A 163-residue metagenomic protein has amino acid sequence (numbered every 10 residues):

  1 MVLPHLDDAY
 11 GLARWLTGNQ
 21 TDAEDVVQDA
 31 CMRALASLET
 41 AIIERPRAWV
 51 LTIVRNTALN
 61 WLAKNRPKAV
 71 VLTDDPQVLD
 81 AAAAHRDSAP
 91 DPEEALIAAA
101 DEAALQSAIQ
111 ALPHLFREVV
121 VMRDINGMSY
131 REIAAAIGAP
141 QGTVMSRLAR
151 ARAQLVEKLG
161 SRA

Functional and structural regions predicted by a protein language model:
M1-G11, T21-E24: A short, charge-rich alpha-helical start-of-domain segment used by transcription regulators
L6, Y10, C31, P113 (+2 more regions): C-terminal flanking helix
A9, A13, V50, V54-L62: Hydrophobic-face residues of short alpha-helical interaction/recognition segments
D29-P46, K64-R66: Sigma70-family region 2
R55-D74, P90, A98: Arg/Lys-rich amphipathic alpha helix in sigma70-family domain 2
V78-Q110: Acidic, proline/glycine-rich intrinsically disordered inter-domain spacer in sigma factors
S107-E118, M122-T143: Helix-turn-helix DNA-binding module
R131, I137-S161: DNA-recognition helix of helix-turn-helix
